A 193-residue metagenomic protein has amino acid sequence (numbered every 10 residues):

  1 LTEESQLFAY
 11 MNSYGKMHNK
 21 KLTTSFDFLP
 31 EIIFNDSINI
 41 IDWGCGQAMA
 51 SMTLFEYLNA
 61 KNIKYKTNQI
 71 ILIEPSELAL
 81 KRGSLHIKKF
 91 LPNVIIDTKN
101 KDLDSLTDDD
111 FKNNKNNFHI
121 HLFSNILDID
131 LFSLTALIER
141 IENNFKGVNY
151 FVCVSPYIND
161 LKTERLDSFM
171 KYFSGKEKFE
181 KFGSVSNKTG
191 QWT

Functional and structural regions predicted by a protein language model:
T2-P30: Class I SAM-dependent methyltransferase Rossmann-like catalytic core, especially the SAM/SAH-binding loop
L22, S51-L54, G83: Hydrophobic packing residues within well-ordered alpha-helices of enzyme cores
L29-P30, L58-N62, I87: Active-site catalytic pocket residues across diverse enzymes, especially alpha/beta-hydrolases
S37-G46: Conserved class I S-adenosyl-L-methionine
Q47-K64: Conserved SAM-binding loop of SAM-dependent methyltransferases across substrates and taxa, primarily the Class I
N68-I71: Short beta-strand element of Class I
S76: Conserved SAM/SAH-binding beta-strand->alpha-helix loop
A79, H86-K89, K99-T193: Domain-level detector for long C-terminal conserved domains
